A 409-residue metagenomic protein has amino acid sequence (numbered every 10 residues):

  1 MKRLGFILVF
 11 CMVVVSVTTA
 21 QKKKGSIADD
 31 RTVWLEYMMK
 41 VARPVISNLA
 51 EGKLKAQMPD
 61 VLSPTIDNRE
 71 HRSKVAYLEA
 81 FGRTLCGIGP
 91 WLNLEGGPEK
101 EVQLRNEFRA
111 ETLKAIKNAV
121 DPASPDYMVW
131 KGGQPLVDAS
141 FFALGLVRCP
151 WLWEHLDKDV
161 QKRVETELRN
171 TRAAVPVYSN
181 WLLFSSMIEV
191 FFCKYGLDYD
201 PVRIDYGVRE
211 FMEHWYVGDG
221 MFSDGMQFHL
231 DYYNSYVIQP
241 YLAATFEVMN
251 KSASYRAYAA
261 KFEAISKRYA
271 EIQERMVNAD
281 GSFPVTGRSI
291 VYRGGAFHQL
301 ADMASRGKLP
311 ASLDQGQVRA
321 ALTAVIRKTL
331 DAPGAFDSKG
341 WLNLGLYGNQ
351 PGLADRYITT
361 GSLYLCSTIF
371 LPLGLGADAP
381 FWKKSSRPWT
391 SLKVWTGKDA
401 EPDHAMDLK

Functional and structural regions predicted by a protein language model:
M1-K23: Bacterial Sec-dependent N-terminal signal peptides
Q21-R69, S73, P90, L94 (+1 more regions): Terminal, non-catalytic domain-edge segments
G25, D29-Y37, Q103, E107 (+2 more regions): Alpha-helix boundary/N-cap detector
M38, I204, A259-F262, S266 (+1 more regions): Hydrophobic packing residues in well-ordered alpha-helices of helical domains and bundles
K53-S63, I116, K162-E165, V208-G220 (+2 more regions): Active-site-adjacent bridging/hinge elements
R72-E101: N-terminal carbohydrate-binding/catalytic regions of secreted carbohydrate-active enzymes
Y77, I88-W91, R105-E263, R275-A301 (+1 more regions): Aromatic-lined, polymer-binding surfaces characteristic of secreted/periplasmic polysaccharide-degrading enzymes
T112, S266, A270, L322-I326: Short amphipathic alpha-helical coiled-coil/interface segments
